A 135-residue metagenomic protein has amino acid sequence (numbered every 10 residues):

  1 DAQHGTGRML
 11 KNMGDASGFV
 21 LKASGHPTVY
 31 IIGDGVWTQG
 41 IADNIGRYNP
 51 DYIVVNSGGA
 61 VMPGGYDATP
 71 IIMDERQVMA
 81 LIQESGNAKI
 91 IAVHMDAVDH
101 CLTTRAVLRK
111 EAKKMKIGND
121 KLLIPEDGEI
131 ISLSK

Functional and structural regions predicted by a protein language model:
D1-R47, D127-K135: Core dinuclear metal-dependent hydrolase active-site scaffold
T28, V36-D127: Cap/insert and terminal regions of metallo-dependent hydrolase folds
